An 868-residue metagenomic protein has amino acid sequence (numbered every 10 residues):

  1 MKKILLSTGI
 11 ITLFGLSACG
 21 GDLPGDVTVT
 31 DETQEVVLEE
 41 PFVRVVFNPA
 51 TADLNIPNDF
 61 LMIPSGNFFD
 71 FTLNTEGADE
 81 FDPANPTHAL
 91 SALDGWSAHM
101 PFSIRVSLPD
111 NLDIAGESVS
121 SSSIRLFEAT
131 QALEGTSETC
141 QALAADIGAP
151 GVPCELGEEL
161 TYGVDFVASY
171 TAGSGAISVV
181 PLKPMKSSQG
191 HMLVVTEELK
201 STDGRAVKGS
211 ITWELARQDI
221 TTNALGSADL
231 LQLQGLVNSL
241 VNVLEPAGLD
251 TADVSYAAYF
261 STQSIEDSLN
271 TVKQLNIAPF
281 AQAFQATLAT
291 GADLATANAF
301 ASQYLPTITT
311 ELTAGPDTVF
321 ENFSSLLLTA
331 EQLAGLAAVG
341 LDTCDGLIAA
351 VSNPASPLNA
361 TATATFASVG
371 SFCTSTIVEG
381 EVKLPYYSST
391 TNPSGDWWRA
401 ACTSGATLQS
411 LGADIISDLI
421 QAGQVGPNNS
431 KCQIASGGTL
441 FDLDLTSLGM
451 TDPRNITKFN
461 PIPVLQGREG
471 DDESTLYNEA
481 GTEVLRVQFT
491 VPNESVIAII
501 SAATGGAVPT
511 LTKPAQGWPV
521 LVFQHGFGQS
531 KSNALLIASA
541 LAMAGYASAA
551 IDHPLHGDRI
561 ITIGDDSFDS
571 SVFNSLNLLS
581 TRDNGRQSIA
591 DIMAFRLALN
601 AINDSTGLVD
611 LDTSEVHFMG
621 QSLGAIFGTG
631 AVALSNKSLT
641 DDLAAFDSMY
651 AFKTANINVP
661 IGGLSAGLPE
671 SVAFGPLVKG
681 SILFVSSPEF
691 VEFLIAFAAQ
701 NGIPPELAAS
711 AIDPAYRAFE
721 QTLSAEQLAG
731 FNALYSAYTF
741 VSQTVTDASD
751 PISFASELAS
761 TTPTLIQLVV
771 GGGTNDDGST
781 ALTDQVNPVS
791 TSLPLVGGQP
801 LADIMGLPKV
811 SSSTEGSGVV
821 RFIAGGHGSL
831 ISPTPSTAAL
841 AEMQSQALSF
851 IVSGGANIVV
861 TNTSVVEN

Functional and structural regions predicted by a protein language model:
K2-G9: Sec-dependent signal peptide recognition, specifically the positively charged N-region followed immediately by
G15-A18: C-terminal motif of bacterial Sec signal peptides marking the signal peptidase cleavage site
G21-D396, A401-C402: Acidic, low-complexity Ser/Thr/Gly/Pro-rich repeat segments typical of extracellular/periplasmic and surface-exposed
G116-S118, T136-A142, G190-V194, T202-W213 (+9 more regions): Short, solvent-exposed loop/turn and secondary-structure capping segments
A360-Q516: N-terminal cap/lid segment of alpha/beta-hydrolase-fold proteins
M450-V484, I500-R596: Cap/lid segment of the alpha/beta-hydrolase catalytic domain
Q488, V496, A503-V508, P519 (+2 more regions): C-terminal subdomain of alpha/beta-hydrolase-fold enzymes, centered on the catalytic histidine and its supporting
D612-P669: Primarily recognizes the serine-hydrolase "nucleophile elbow" in alpha/beta-hydrolase and SGNH/GDSL folds
